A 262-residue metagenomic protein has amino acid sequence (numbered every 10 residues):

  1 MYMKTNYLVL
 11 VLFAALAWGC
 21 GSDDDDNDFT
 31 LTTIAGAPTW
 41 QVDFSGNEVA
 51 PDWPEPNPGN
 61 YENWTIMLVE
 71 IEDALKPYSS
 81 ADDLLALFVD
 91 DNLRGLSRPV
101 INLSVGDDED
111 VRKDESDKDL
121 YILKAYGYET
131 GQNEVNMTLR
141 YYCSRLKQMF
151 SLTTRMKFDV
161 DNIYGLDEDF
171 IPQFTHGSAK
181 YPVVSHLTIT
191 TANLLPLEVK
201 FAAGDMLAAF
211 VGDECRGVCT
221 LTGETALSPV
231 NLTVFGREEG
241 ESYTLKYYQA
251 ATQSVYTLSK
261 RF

Functional and structural regions predicted by a protein language model:
M1-Y7: Positively charged n-region of N-terminal signal peptides that target proteins for export
Y7-L16: Sec-dependent N-terminal signal peptides
L16-V42: Bacterial Sec-dependent N-terminal signal peptides
T39-V89, F174-V211: Short, surface-exposed binding/anchoring microloops in extracellular/periplasmic proteins
F88-G131, F210-E241: Tryptophan-paired
N133-C143, L207, G240-A251: A short, solvent-exposed beta-strand micro-motif common in secreted/extracellular proteins
C143-F150, Q249-L258: Short acidic/polar inter-strand loop motif in beta-rich domains
R155-A179, R261-F262: Extracellular beta-sheet/turn segments enriched in Thr/Pro/Gly and aliphatic residues
